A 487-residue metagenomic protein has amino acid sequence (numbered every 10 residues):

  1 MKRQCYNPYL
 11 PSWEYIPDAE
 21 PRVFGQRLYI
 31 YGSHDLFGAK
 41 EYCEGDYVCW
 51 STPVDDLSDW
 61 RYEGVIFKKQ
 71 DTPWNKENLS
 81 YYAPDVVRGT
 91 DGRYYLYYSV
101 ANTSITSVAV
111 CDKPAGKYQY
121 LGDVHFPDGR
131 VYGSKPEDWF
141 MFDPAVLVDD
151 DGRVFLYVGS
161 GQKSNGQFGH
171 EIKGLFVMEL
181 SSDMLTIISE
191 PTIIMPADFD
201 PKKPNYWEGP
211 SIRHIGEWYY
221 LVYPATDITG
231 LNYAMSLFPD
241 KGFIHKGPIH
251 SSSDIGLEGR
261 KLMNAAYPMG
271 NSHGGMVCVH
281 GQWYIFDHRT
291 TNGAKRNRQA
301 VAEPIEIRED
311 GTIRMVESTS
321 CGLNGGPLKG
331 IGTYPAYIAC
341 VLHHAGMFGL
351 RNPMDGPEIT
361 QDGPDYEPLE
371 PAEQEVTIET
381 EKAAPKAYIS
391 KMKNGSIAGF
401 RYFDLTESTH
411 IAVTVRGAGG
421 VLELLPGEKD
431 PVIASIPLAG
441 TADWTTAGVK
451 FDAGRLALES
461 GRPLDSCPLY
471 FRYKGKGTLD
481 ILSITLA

Functional and structural regions predicted by a protein language model:
M1-S435, A439-A487: Carbohydrate-active catalytic/glycan-binding domains of CAZyme proteins, especially the secreted or lumenal ectodomains
